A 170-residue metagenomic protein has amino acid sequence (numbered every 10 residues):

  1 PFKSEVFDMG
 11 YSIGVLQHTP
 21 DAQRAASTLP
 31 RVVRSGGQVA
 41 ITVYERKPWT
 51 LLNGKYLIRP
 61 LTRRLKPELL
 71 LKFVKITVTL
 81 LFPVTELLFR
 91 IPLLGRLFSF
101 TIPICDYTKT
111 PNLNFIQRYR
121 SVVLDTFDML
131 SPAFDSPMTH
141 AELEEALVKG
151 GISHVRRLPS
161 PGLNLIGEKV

Functional and structural regions predicted by a protein language model:
P1-M9: A short acidic, Gly/Pro-enriched loop at the edge of an enzyme's catalytic core that lines a small-molecule cofactor
D8-A22: A short SAM/SAH-binding and catalytic strip from SAM-dependent methyltransferases
Y11, Y44, P48-L61, F115-A133: Short, glycine-/aromatic-enriched active-site segment of Class I SAM-dependent methyltransferases
Q23-Q38: A short glycine-rich, Lys/Arg-flanked "PGG" loop and its adjoining helix->strand segment in the class I
Q38-T85, S99, P103: Conserved class I S-adenosyl-L-methionine
L87-G95: Substrate-binding clefts and catalytic carboxylate motifs of secreted carbohydrate-active enzymes
T110-V170: C-terminal lobe and adjacent flexible extensions of AdoMet/dcAdoMet transferase-like proteins
